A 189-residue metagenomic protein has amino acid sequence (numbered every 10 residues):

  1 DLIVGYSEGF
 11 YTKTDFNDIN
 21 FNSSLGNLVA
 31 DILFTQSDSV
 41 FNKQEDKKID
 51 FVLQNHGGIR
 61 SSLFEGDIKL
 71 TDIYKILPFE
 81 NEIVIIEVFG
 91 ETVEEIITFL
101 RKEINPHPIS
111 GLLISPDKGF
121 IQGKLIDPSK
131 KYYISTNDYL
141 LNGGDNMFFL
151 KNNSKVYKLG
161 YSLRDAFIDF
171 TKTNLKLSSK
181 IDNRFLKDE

Functional and structural regions predicted by a protein language model:
D1-F10, D117-K118, P128-K130: Binuclear metal-dependent phosphoesterase catalytic core
L2, D15-I19, I32, S39: Coil residues (strongly favoring Ser/Thr
I3-N17, K75, M147-K151: Acidic/histidine-rich, surface-exposed loop or edge segments in extracytoplasmic proteins
N20-S24: Mature, extracytoplasmic segments of signal peptide-bearing proteins
L28-A30, F34-E189: Feature captures C-terminal
